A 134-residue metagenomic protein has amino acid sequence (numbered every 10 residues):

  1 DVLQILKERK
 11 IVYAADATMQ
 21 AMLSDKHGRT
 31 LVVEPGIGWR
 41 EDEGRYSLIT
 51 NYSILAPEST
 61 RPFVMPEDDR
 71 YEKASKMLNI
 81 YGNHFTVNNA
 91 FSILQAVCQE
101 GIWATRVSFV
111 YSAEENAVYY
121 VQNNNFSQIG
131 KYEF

Functional and structural regions predicted by a protein language model:
D1, I5-K7, A14-F134: C-terminal, well-structured catalytic/ligand-binding subdomain of enzymes
